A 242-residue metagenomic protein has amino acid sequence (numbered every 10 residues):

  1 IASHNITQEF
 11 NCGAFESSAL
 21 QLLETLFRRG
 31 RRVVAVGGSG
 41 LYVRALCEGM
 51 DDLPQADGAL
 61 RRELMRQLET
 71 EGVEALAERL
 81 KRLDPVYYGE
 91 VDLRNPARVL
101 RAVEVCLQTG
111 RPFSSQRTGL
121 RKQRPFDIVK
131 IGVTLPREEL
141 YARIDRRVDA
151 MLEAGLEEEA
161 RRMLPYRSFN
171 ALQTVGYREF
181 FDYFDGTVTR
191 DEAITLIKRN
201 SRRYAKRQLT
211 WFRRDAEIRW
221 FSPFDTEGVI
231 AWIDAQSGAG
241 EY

Functional and structural regions predicted by a protein language model:
I1-Y242: Phosphate/pyrophosphate-binding catalytic cores of soluble transferases and nucleic-acid-acting enzymes
